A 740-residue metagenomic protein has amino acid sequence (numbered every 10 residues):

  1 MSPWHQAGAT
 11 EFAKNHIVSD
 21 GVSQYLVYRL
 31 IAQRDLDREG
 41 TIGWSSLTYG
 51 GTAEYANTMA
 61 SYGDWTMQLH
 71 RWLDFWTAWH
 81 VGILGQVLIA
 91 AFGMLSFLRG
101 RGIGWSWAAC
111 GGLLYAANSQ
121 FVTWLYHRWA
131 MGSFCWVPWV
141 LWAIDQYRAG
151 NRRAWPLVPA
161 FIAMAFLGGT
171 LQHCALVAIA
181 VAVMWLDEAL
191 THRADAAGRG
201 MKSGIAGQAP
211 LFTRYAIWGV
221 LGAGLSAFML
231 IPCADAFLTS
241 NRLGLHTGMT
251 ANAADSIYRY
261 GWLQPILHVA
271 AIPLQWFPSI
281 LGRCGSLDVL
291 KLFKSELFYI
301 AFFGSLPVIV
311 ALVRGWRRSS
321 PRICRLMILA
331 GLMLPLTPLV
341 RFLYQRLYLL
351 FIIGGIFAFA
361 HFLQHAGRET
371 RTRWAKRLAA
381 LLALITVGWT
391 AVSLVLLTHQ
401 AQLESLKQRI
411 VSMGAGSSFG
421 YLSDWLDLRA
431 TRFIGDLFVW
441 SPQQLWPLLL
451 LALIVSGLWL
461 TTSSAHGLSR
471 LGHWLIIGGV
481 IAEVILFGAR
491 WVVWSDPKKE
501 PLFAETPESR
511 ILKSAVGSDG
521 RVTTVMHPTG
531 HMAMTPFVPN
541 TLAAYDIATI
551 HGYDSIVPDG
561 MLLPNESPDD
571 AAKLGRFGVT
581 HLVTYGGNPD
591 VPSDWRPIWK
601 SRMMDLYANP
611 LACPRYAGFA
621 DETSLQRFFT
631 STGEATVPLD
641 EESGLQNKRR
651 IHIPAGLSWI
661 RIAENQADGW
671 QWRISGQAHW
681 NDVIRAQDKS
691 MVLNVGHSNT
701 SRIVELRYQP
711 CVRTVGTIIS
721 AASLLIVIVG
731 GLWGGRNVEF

Functional and structural regions predicted by a protein language model:
M1-A91, L113-F134, T250-F303, M333-L336 (+1 more regions): Membrane-interface coil-to-helix junctions
M1-Y55, F237-N241, A489-V492, D496-F503 (+1 more regions): Hydrophobic alpha-helical membrane-insertion signals
A13-H16, V22-L36, G40, W218-A311 (+1 more regions): Periplasmic/ER-lumenal interhelical loops and adjacent helix-loop junctions in multi-pass membrane proteins
G40, T623-G735: Active-site-proximal, structured, solvent-exposed surfaces of multi-pass membrane proteins that position macromolecular
A91-R101, W105-L190, R214-A234, T239 (+2 more regions): Membrane-embedded helix bundles of polyisoprenyl
C110, W129-C135, A143, Y147-R153 (+6 more regions): Contiguous transmembrane helix-bundle modules in multi-pass membrane proteins
G204-A234, M249-N252, L329-L332, K376-A391 (+1 more regions): Hydrophobic alpha-helical membrane-interfacial segments at the cytosolic entry of transmembrane helices
A251, M413-G420, D427, F433-L437 (+6 more regions): Extracytoplasmic
